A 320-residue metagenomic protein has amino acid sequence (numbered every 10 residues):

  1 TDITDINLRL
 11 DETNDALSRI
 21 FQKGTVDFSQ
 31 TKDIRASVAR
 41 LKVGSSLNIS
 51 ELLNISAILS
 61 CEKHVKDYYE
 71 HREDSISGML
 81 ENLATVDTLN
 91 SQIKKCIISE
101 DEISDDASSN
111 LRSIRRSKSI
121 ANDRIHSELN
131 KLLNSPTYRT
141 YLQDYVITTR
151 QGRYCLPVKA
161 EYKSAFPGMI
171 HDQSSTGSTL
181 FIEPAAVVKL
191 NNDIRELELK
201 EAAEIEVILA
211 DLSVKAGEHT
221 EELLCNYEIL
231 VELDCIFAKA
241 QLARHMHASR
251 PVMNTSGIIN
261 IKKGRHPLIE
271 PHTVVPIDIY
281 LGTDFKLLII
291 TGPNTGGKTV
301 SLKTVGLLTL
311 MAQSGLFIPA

Functional and structural regions predicted by a protein language model:
T1-T25, L41-S46, S50, K63 (+4 more regions): Alpha-helical coupling/stalk and coiled-coil linker elements that connect catalytic or binding modules and transmit
D27-T31: Short, well-ordered alpha-helical segments that carry or flank key catalytic/ligand-binding motifs at enzyme/regulatory
L52-S56, L80: Short, charged, amphipathic alpha-helical segments
E70-A84, T88: Short, Lys/Arg-rich amphipathic alpha-helical interaction segments that bind nucleic acids or acidic protein surfaces
